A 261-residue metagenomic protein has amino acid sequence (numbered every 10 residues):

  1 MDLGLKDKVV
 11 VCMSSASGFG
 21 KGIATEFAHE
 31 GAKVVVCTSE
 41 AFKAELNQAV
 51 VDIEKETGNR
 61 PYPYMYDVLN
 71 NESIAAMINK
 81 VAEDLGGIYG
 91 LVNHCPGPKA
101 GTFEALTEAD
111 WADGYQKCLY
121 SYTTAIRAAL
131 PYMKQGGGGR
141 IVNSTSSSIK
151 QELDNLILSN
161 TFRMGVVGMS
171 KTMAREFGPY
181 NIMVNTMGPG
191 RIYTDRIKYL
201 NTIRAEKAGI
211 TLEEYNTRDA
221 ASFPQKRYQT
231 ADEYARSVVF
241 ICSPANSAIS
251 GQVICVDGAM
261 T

Functional and structural regions predicted by a protein language model:
G4, Q225-V256: C-terminal substrate-recognition "lid" of short-chain dehydrogenase/reductases
S14-G18: Conserved glycine-rich cofactor-binding loop
A32-N47: Conserved glycine-rich Rossmann-like NAD(P)H-binding loop of the short-chain dehydrogenase/reductase
T102-Y115, D219: Substrate-binding pocket helix/loop in short-chain dehydrogenase/reductase
P131, R175-E176, S247: Alpha-helical segment proximal to the catalytic Tyr-Lys
V142-V166, S170-P179, R191-I192: Catalytic loop of short-chain dehydrogenase/reductase
G178, M183, I249-G251: Short, small/polar-rich loop/turn modules that mediate ligand/substrate recognition or access, typified
